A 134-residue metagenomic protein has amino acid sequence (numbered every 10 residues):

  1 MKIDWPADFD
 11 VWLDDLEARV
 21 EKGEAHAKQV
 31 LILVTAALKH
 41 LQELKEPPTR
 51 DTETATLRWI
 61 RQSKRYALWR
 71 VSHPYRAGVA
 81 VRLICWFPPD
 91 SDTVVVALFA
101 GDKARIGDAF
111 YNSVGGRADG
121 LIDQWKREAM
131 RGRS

Functional and structural regions predicted by a protein language model:
M1-A80, P89-T93, D102-S134: Basic, Lys/Arg-enriched alpha-helical interface segments
F99: Catalytic Cys-His active-site segments of thiol-dependent hydrolases/isopeptidases
